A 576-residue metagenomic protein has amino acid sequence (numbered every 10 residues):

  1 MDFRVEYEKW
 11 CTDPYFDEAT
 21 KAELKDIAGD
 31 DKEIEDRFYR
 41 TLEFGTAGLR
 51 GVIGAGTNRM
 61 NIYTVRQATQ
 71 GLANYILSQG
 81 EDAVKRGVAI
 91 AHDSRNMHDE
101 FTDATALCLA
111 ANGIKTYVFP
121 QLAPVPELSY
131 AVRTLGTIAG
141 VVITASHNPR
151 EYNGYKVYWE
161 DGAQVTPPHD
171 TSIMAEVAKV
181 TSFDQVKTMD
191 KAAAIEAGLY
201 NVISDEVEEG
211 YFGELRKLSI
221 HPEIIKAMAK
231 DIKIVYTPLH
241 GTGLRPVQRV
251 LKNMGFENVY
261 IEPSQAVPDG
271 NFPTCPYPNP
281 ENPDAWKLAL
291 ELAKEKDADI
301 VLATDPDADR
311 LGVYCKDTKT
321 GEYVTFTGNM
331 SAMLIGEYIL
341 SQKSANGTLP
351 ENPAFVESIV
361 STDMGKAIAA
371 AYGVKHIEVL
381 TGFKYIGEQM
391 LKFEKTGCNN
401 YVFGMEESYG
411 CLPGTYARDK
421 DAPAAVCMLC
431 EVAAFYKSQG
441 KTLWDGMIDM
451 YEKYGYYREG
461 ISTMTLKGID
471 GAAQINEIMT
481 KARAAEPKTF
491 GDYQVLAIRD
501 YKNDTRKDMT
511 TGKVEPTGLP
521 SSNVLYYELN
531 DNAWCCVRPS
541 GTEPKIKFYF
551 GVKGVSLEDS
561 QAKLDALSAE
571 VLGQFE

Functional and structural regions predicted by a protein language model:
Y7-T105, A194-K230, T242: An N-terminal, well-structured beta->alpha segment
E33-F38, L42, N153-A285, E291-A293: Gly/Ser/Thr-enriched, mixed-charge loops and adjacent short helices that form phosphate/oxyanion-binding elements
F38-N58, A145-N148, I234, P238-V250 (+4 more regions): Conserved phosphate/anionic-ligand binding catalytic regions in large, soluble enzymes, centered on
R86-D93, K233-Y236, R245, L412 (+1 more regions): Short glycine-rich or small-residue beta-strand-to-loop segments that form or flank ligand, phosphate, metal/Fe-S
A89-Y152, K252-G312: N-terminal small/polar loop signature for handling phosphorylated ligands or for N-terminal nucleophile
D99-A104, S129-R133, E151-V157, A178 (+11 more regions): Short acidic, glycine/serine/threonine-rich loops at helix termini
E160-A163, A175, T181-S182, E291-E357 (+1 more regions): Replace "Mg2+/Mn2+-dependent" with "divalent metal-dependent
A298-I300, E322-V324, Q342-R538, K545-Y549 (+2 more regions): Phosphate-binding and adjacent anionic-ligand microenvironments
